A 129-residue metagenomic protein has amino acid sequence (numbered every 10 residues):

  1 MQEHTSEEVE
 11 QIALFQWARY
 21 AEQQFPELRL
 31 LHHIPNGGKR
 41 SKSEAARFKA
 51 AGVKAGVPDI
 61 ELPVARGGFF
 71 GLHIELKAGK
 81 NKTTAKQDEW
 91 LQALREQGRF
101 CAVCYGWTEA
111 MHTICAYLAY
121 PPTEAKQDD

Functional and structural regions predicted by a protein language model:
M1-D129: Catalytic phosphate/metal-binding cores of nucleic-acid and nucleotide-processing enzymes, i.e., regions that mediate
